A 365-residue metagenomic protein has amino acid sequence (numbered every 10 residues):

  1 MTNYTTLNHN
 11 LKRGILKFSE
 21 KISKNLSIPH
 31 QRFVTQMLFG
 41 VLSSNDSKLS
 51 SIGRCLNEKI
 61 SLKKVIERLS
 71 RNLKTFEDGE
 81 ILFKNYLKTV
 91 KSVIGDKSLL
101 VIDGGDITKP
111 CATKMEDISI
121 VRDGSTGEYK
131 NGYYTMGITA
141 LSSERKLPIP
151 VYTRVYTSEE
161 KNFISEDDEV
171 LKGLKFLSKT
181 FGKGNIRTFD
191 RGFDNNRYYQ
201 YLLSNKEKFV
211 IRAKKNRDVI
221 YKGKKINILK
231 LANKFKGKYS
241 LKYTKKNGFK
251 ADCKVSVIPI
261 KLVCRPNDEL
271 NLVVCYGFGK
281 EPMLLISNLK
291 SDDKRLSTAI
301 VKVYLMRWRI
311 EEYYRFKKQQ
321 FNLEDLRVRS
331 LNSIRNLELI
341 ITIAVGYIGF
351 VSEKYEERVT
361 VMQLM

Functional and structural regions predicted by a protein language model:
M1-D46, V65, N85, S98 (+2 more regions): Single, function-defining residue in the core of a domain
S27, V41-S44, K59-S61, T89-V93 (+1 more regions): Short secondary-structure boundary/capping segments within folded domains
L38-V41, E58, R71, T75-G79 (+3 more regions): Short secondary-structure transition/capping motifs
S44-R54: Short, charged amphipathic recognition helices of the HTH superfamily and cognate SANT/SANTA-like modules
C55, N72, F316, Q320: Short acidic/histidine-centered micro-motifs embedded in hydrophobic/aromatic stretches that mark compact functional
C55-R68: Short, basic interhelical loop/turn and adjoining N-cap of the next helix at nucleic-acid- or acidic-partner-contacting
I66-R145, K254-V257: Active-site-proximal, Lys/Arg-enriched surface segment that forms a nucleic-acid-binding/basic interface patch
